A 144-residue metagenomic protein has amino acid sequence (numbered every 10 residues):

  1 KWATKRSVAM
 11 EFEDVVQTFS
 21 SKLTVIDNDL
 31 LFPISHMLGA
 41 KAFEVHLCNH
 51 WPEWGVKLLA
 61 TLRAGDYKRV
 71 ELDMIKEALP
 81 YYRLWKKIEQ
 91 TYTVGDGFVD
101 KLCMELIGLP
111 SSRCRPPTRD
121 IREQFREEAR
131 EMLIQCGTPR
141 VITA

Functional and structural regions predicted by a protein language model:
K1-K86: Catalytic alpha/beta core domains of metabolic enzymes, predominantly
P52-A144: C-terminal alpha-helical cap/extension of soluble enzyme domains
